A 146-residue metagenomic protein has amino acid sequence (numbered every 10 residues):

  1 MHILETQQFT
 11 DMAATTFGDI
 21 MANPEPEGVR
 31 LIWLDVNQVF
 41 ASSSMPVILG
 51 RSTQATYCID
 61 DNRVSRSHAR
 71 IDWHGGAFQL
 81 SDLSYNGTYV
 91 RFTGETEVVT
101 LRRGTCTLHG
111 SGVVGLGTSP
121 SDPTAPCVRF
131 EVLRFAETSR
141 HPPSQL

Functional and structural regions predicted by a protein language model:
M1-E25, S144-Q145: Low-complexity, Pro/Ser/Thr/Gly/Ala-rich intrinsically disordered linkers and tails that serve as
M1-H2, S84, R91-L146: C-terminal boundary/linker segments immediately following FHA domains
E27-L34: A short beta-strand micro-motif
R30, I48, C58, D72 (+3 more regions): General beta-strand recognition
D35-A41: Transition segment at domain starts
V39, H68-R70, Q79: Short, surface-exposed charged micro-motifs
P46-G75, S121: Short, charged beta-strand/loop "edge" motif centered at a coil->beta-strand transition that forms conserved
